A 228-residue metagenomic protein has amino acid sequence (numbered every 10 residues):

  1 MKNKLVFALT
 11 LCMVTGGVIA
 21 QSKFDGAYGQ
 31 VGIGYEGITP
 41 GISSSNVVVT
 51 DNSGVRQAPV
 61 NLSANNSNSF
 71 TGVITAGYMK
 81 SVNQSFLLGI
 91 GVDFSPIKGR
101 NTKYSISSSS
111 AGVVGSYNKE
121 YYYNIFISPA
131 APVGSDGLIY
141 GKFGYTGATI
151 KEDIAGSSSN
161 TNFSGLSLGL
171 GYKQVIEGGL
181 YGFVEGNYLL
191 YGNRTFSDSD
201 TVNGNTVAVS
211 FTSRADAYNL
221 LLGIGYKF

Functional and structural regions predicted by a protein language model:
M1-F24: Cleavable N-terminal export/targeting peptides
I19-F228: Gram-negative outer-membrane beta-barrel domains
